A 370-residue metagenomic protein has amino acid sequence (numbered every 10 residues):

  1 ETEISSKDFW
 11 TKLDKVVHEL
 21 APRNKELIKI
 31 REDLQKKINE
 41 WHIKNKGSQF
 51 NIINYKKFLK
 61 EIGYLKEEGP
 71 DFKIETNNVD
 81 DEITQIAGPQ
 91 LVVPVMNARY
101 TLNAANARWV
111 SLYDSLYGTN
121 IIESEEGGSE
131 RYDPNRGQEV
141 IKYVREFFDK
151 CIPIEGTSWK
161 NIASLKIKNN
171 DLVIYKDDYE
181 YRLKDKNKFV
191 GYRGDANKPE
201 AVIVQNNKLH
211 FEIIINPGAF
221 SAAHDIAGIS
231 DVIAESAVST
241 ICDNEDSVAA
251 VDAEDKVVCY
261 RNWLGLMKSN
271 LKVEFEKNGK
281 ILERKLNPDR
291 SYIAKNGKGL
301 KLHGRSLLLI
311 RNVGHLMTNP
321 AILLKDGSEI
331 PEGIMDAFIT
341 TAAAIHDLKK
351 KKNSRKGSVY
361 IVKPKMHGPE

Functional and structural regions predicted by a protein language model:
E1-E67, I74: N-terminal-proximal low-complexity accessory segments that begin disordered and transition into the first
K56-K57, E61-E370: Catalytic alpha/beta active-site cores
